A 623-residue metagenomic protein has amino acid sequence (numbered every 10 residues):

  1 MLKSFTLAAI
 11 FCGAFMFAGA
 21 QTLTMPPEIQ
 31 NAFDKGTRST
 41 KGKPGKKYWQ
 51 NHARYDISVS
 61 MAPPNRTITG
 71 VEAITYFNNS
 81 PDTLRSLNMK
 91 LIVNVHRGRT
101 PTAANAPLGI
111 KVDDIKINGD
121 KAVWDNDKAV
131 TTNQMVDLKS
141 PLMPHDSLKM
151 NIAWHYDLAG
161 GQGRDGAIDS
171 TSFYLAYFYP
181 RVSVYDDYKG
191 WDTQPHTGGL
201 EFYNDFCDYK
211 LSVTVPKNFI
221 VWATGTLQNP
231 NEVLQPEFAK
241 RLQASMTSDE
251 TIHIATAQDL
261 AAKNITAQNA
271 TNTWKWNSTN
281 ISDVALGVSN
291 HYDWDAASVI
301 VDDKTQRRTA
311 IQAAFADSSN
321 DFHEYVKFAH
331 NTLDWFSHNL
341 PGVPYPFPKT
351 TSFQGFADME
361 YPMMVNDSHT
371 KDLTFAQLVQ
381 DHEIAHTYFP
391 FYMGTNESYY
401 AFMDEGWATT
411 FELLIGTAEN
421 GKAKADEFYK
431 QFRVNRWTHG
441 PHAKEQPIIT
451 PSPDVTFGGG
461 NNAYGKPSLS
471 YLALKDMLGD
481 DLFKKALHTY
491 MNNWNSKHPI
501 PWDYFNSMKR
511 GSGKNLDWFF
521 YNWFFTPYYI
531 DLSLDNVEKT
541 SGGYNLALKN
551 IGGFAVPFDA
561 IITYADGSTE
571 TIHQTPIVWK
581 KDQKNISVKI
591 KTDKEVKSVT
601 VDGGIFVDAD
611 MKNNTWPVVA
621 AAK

Functional and structural regions predicted by a protein language model:
T24-N88: Early extracytoplasmic/domain-onset interaction patches
M25-T40, A53, W276, I311-A547: Hydrophobic alpha-helical and helix-loop surface patches within well-folded domains that function as non-catalytic
P26, T67, F77, A104-T171 (+4 more regions): A surface-exposed beta-strand-loop module
E72-I74, L91, D146-G160, Y209-K217 (+2 more regions): Short, hydrophobic/aromatic-enriched beta-strand segments in well-ordered soluble domains
L84-D120, T214-F219, T563, S568-Q574: Solvent-exposed beta-hairpin/edge-strand motifs
R99-A106, H155-Y209, N229-P230, I605-K623: Glycine/proline-rich low-complexity spacer/linker segments in large multi-domain proteins
D186, E201-D381, T410: Hydrophobic helix-coil surface modules that form long, contiguous segments used for peptide/substrate interaction
W222, V537-D602: Beta-strand-rich binding/interaction modules
